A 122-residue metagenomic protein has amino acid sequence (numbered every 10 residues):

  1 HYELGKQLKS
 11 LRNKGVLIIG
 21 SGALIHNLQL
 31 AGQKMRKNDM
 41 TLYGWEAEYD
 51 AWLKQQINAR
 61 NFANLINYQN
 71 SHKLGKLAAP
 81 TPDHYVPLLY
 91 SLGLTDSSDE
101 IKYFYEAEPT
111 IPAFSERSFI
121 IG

Functional and structural regions predicted by a protein language model:
H1-L17, S21-G122: Surface-exposed, charge/polar-rich loops and edge strands
